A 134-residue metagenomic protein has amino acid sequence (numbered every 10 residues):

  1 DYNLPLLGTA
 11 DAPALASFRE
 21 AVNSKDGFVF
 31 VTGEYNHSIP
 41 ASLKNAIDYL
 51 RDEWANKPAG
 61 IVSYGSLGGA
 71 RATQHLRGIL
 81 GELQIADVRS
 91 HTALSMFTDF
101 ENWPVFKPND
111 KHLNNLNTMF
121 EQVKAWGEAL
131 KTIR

Functional and structural regions predicted by a protein language model:
D1-Y49, V105-R134: N-terminal beta1-alpha1-beta2 submodule of the flavodoxin-like/Rossmannoid cofactor-binding fold
R51-E53: Glycine-rich helix-loop-beta junction characteristic of Rossmann-like nucleotide cofactor-binding loops
A55-E101, D110-N117: Short, glycine-/small-residue-rich phosphate/pyrophosphate-handling segment
